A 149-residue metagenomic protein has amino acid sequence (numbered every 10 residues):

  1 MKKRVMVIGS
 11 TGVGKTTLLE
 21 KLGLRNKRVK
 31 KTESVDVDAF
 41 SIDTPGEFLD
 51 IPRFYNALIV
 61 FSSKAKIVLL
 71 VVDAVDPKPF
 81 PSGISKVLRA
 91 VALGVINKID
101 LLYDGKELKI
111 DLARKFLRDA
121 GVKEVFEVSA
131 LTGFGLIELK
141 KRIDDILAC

Functional and structural regions predicted by a protein language model:
M1, V35-D38, S63-A65, L88-A90: Short loop/turn elements that form and flank the Walker-type P-loop nucleotide-binding site in RecA-like NTPase cores
M1-T44: Conserved G1/Walker A P-loop phosphate-binding module
V37-Y55, D73-A74: Switch II (G3) loop of P-loop NTPases
A39, V68, A92-L93, K123-V125: Hydrophobic anchor at the start of a short beta-strand that flanks the dinucleotide cofactor-binding loop
L49, S62-P81, R89-K109: Conserved Switch II/interswitch segment of TRAFAC-class P-loop GTPases
A57, F80-I84: A short acidic, amphipathic alpha-helical/loop segment
L102-C149: Canonical P-loop GTPase G-domain recognition
